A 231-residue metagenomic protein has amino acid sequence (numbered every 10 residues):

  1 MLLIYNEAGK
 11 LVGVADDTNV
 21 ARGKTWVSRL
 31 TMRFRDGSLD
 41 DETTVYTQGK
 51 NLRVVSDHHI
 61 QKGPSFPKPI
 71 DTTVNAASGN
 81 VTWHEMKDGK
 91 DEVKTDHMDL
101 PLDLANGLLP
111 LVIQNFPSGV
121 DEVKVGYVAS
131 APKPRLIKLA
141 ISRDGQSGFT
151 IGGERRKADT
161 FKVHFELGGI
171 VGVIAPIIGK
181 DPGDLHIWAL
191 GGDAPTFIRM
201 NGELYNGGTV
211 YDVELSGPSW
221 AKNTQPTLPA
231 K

Functional and structural regions predicted by a protein language model:
M1-A77, E122-K231: Acidic, serine/threonine-rich low-complexity disordered tracts
G79-T82: Mixed-charge (acidic/basic) macromolecular-recognition segments
H84-V123: Surface-exposed beta-loop interaction hotspot
